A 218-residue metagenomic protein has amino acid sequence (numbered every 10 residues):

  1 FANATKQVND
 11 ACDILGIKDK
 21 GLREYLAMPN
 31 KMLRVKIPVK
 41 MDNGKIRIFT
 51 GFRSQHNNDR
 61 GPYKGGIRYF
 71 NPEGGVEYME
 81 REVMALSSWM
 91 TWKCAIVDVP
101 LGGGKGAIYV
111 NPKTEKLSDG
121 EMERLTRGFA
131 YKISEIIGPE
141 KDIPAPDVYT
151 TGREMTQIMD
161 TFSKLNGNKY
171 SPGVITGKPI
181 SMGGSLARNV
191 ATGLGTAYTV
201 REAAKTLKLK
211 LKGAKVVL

Functional and structural regions predicted by a protein language model:
F1-K36: Short, Gly/Pro- and small/polar-rich lid/capping loops
Q7, E82, G195: Charged catalytic carboxylate motif
D13, S88, K205: Short polybasic/polar patches that bind polyanions
R34-T114: Glycine-rich, N-terminal phosphate-binding loop and its surrounding beta-alpha-beta segment
W92-K212: Glycine/serine-rich phosphate-binding loop and adjoining beta1-alpha1 elements at the start of nucleotide-handling
A214-V217: Conserved class I S-adenosyl-L-methionine
